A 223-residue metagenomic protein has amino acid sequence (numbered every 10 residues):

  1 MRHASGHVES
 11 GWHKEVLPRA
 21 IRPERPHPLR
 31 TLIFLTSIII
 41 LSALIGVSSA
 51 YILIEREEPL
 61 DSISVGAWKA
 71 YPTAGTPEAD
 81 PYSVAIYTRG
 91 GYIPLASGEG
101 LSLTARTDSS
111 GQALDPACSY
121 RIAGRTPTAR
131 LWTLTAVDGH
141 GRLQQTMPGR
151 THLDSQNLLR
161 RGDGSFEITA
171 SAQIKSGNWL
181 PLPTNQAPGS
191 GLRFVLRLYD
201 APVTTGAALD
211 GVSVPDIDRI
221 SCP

Functional and structural regions predicted by a protein language model:
R2-P223: A compositional/structural signature for long, glycine/proline-rich flexible linkers and loops on extracytoplasmic
